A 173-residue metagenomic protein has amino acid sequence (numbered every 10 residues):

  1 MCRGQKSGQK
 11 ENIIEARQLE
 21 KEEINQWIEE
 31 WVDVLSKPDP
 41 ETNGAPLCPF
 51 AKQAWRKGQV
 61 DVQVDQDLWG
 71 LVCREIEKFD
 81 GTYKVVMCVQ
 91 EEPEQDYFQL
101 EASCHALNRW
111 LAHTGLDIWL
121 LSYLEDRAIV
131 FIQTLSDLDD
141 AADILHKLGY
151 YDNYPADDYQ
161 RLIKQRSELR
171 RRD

Functional and structural regions predicted by a protein language model:
C2-D173: Expand to "…catalyze enediolate/carbanion chemistry for C-C bond making/breaking, isomerization, decarboxylation
